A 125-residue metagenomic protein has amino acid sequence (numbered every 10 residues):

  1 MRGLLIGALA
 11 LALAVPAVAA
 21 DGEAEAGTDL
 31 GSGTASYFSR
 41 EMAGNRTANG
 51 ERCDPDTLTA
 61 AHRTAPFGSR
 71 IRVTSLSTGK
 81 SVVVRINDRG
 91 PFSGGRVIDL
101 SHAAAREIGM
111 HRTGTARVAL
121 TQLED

Functional and structural regions predicted by a protein language model:
R2-D125: Secreted/periplasmic proteins
